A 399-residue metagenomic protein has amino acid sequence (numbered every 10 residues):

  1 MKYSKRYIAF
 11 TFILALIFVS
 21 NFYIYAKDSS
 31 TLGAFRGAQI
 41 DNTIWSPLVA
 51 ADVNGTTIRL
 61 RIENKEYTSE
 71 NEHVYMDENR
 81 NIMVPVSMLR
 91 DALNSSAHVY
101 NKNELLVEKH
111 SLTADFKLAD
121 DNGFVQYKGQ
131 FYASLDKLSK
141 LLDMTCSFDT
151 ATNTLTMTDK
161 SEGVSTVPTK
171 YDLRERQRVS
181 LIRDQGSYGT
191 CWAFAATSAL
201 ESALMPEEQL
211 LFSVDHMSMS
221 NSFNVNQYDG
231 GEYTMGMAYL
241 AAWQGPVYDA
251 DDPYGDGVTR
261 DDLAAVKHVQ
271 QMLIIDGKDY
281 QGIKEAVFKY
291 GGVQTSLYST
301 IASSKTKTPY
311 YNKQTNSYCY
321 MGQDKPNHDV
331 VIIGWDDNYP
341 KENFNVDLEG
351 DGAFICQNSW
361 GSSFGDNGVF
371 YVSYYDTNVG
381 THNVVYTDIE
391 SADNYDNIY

Functional and structural regions predicted by a protein language model:
Y3-A26: Sec-dependent N-terminal signal peptides of Gram-positive bacterial secreted proteins and lipoproteins
K5, V19, Q39-I40, K170 (+1 more regions): Intrinsically disordered, low-complexity peptide-like regions
Y7, G37-I40, L60-I62, N81 (+5 more regions): Positively charged, low-complexity intrinsically disordered regions
Y7, I17, N42, A51 (+7 more regions): Sterically constrained small-residue positions within well-ordered secondary structures of folded domains
F10, S30, D149-L155, V258 (+2 more regions): Intrinsically disordered/low-complexity terminal segments and short unstructured peptides
F12, S20-F22, P85, S134 (+4 more regions): Generic detector of short, well-ordered, non-transmembrane alpha-helical segments enriched in hydrophobic residues
N21-P168: Primary recognition of N-terminal secretory signal peptides and signal-anchoring hydrophobic helices
K160-Y399: Catalytic-core signature of thiol
